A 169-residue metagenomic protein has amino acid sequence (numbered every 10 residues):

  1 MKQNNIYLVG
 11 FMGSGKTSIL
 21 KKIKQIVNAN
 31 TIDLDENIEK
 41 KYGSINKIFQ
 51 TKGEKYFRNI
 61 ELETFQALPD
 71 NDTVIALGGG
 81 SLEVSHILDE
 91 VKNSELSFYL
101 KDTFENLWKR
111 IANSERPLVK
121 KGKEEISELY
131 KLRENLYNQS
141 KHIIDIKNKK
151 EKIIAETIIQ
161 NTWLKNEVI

Functional and structural regions predicted by a protein language model:
M1-Q3, S18, K22, I26 (+1 more regions): NTP-dependent small-molecule kinase module
L8: Hydrophobic anchor at the beta1->P-loop junction of P-loop NTPases
F11: P-loop (Walker A) phosphate-binding loop of NTP-binding proteins
G15: Conserved glycine(s) of the Walker
Q25-L34: Post-Walker A helix-loop "phosphate-sensing" segment adjacent to the P-loop in P-loop NTPases
E36-D89: ATP-dependent small-molecule kinase phosphotransfer cores that center on conserved nucleotide phosphate-binding segments
G78-L82, T103-E105, K149: Short glycine-rich anion-binding loops that position phosphate/pyrophosphate groups of nucleotides and phosphorylated
S94-N135: A glycine- and Lys/Arg-enriched "phosphate-lid" helix/loop adjacent to the NTP-binding pocket of small-molecule kinases
